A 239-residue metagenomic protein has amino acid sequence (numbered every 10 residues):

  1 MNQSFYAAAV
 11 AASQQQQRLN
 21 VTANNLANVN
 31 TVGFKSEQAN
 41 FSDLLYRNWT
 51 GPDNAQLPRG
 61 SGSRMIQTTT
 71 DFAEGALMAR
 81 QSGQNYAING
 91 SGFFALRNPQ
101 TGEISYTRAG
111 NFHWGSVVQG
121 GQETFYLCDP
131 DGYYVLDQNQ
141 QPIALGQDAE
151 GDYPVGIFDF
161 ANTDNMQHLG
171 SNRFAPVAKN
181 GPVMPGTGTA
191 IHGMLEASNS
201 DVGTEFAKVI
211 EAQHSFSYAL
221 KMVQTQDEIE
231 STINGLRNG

Functional and structural regions predicted by a protein language model:
M1-G239: Amphipathic alpha-helical polymerization modules
